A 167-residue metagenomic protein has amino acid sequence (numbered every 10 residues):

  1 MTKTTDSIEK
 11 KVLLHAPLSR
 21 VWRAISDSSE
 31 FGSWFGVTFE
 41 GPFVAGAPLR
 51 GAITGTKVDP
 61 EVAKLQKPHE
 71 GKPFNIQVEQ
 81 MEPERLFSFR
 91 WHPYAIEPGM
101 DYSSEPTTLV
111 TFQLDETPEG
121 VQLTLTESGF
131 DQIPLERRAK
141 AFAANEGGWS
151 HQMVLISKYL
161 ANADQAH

Functional and structural regions predicted by a protein language model:
M1-T5, S26: Extracellular beta-rich ligand/substrate-recognition surface
D6, P106-V110, Q122, H151-Y159: Lipid interaction determinants
S7-L14: Short amphipathic
E9, S29-F74, H167: Short beta-edge strand/loop motif at the mouth of beta-sheet-based domains
E40, K57-P118: Hydrophobic-ligand binding "helix-grip"
I53, W91, L125-E127: Residue-level recognition of conserved beta-strand positions in structured domain cores
G129-H167: A conserved amphipathic terminal alpha-helix motif
